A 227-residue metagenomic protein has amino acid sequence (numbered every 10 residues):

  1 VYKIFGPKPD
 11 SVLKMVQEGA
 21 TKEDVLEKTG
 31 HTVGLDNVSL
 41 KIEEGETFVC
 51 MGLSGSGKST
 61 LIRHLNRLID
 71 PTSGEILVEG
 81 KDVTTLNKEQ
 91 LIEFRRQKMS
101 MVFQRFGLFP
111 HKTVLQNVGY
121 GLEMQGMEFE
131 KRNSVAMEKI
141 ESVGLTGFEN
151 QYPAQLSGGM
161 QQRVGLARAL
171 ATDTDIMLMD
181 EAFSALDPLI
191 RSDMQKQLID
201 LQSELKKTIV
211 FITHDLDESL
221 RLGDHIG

Functional and structural regions predicted by a protein language model:
P9, L13-D24, E79-D82, G119 (+3 more regions): Conserved ABC ATPase "signature" region
N66: Helix-to-loop junction immediately C-terminal to a conserved catalytic motif
K112-G119: Short coil-to-helix segment of the ABC ATPase nucleotide-binding domain corresponding to the Q-loop/switch region
Y152-L156, M160: Conserved ABC ATPase signature
L166, M177: Hydrophobic anchor residue at the start of the ABC signature
A171-D175: A short, proline-enriched helix->beta-strand linker immediately N-terminal to the Walker B motif in ABC-type P-loop
K206-I212: Conserved H-loop
